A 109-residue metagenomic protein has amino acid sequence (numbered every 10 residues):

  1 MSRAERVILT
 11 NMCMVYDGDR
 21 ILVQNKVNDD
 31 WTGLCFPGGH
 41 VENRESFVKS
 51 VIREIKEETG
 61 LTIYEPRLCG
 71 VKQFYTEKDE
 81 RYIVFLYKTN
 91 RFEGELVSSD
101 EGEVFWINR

Functional and structural regions predicted by a protein language model:
M1-I21, P37: Conserved N-terminal beta-strand and adjoining loop/helix that marks the start of the Nudix/MutT-like hydrolase domain
E5-V7, Y64, R81: Residue-level preference for beta-strand/loop junctions
L9-N11, I83-F85, G102: Change "...and in nucleic-acid phosphodiester-cleaving endonucleases..." to "...and in nucleic-acid processing enzymes
D17-E57: Conserved Nudix-box catalytic region and its N-terminal flanking loop in Nudix hydrolases and closely related
T62-G70: A short coil-to-beta-strand element that immediately follows conserved catalytic motifs
Q73-E95: Active-site-adjacent beta-strand/loop module that shapes the phosphate/pyrophosphate-binding cleft
K88, V97-R109: NUDIX/MutT-family hydrolases
